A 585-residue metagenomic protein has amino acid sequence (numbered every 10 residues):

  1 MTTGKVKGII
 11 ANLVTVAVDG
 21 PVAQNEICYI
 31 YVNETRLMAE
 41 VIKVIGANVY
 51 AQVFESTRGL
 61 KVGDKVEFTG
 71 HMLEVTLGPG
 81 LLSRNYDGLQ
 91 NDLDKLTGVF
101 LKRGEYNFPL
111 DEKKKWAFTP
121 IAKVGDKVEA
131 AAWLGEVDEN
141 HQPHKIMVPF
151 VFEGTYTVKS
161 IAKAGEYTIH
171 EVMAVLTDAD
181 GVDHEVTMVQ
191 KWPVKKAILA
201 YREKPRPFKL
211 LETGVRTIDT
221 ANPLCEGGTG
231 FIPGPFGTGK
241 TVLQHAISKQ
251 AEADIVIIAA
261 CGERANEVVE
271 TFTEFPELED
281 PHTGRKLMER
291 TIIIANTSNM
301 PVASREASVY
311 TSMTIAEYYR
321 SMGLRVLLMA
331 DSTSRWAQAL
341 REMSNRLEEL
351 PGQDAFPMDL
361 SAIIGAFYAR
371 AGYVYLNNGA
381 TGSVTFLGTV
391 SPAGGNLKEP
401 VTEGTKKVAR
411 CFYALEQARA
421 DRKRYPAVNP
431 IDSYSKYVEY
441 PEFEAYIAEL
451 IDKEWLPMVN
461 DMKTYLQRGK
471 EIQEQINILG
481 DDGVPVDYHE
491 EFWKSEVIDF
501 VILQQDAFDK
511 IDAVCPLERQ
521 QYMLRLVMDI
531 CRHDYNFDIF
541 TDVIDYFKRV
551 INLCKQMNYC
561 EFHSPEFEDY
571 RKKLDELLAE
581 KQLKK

Functional and structural regions predicted by a protein language model:
M1-K102: N-terminal accessory targeting/assembly segments
V14-T15, L37-M38, V49, G59-L60 (+12 more regions): Short beta-strands and strand-coil junctions in structured, solvent-facing domains, enriched
V18, V32, T69-G70, L89 (+4 more regions): Conserved "cap/hinge" positions at secondary-structure junctions
I42-N48, P79-Q90, H141-G165, D183-I198: Short, compositionally biased
V53, R58, F118-K127, T157-E166: Short histidine-centered loop motifs in beta-beta connectors
G98-E139, H144-V151, T168-G228, L243-A246 (+2 more regions): P-loop NTPase nucleotide-binding/switch module
T220-A221, G227-I551, H563: P-loop NTPase catalytic core
D538-K585: C-terminal amphipathic alpha-helical interaction region
